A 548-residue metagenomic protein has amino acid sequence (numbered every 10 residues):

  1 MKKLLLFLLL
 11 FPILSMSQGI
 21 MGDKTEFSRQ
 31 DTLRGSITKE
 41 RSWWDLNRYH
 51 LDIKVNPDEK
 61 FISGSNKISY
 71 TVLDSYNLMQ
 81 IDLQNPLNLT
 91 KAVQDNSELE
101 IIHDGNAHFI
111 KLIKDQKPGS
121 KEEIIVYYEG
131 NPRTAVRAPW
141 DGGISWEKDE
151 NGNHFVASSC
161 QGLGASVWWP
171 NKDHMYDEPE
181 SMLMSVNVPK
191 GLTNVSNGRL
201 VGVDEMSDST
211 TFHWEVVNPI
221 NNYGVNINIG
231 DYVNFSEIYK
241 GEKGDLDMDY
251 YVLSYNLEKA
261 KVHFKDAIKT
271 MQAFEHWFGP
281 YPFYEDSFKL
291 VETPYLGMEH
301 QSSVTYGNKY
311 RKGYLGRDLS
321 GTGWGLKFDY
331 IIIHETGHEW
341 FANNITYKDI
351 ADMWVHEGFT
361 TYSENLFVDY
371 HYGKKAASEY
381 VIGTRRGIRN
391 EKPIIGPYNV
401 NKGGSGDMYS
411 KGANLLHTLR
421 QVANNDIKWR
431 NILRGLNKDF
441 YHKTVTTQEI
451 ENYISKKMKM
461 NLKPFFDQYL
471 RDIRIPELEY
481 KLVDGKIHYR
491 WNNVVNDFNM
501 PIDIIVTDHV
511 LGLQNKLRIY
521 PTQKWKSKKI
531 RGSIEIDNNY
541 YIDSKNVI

Functional and structural regions predicted by a protein language model:
S17-S63, D95, E147-F155, K463-P464: N-terminal, polar/Ser/Thr-rich
I20, Q84-E147, S209, K526-K529: A surface-exposed beta-strand-loop module
K24, S28-Q30, E40, Y127-S236 (+1 more regions): Extended, low-hydrophobicity, Ser/Thr/Pro/Gly-biased non-transmembrane segments
G64, K172-I333: Hydrophobic helix-coil surface modules that form long, contiguous segments used for peptide/substrate interaction
N88-Q94, L462-K463, L478, L482-N539: Beta-strand-rich binding/interaction modules
C160-Q161, I268, A273, Y284 (+4 more regions): Zinc-dependent metallopeptidase catalytic helix centered on the HExxH motif and its immediate flanking segment
V217, M353, E357-T418, F440: Acidic/His/Gly-enriched intrinsically disordered linker/tail segments that often contain short helix/coil "MoRF-like"
P282, S405-I487: Amphipathic alpha-helical substructures
